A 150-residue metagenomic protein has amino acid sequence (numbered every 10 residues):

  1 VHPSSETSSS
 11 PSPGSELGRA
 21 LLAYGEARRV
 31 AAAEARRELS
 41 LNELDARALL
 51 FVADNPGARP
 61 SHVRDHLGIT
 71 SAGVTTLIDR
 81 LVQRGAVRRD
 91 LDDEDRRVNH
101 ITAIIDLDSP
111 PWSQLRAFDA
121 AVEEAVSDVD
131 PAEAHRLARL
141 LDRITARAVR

Functional and structural regions predicted by a protein language model:
V1-L39, H100-A103: N-terminal leader segment of winged-helix/HTH proteins
V1-S9, P131-R150: C-terminal regulatory/oligomerization modules of transcriptional regulators
S12-S15, L39, E43, A58 (+5 more regions): Residues at secondary-structure transition points
Y24-A31, L67, P110-V126, I144 (+1 more regions): Alpha-helical linker/hinge and terminal dimerization helices associated with HTH transcriptional regulators
A31-T70: N-terminal helix-turn-helix DNA-binding core of bacterial DNA-binding proteins
G57-N99: Canonical helix-turn-helix DNA-binding module
V82-H135: Charged, amphipathic alpha-helical coiled-coil/dimerization segments
